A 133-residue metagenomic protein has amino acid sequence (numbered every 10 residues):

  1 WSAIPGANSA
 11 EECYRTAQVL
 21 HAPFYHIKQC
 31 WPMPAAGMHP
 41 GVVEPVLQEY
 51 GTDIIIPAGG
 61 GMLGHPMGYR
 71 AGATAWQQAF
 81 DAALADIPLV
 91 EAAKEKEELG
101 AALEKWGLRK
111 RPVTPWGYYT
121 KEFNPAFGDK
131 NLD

Functional and structural regions predicted by a protein language model:
W1-G59, M67-A71, A75: Catalytic alpha/beta core domains of metabolic enzymes, predominantly
A3-I4, I27-Q29, D53-M62, A83-E95 (+1 more regions): A short, terminal or domain-edge coil/loop segment
P5-H21, G64-K94, L99-L103, D129-K130: C-terminal helical cap(s) of enzyme catalytic domains, especially alpha/beta-barrels
V43, L47, W76-A79, K105-P115: Short, charged low-complexity intrinsically disordered segments located at boundaries of structured domains
L99-L132: C-terminal functional modules
